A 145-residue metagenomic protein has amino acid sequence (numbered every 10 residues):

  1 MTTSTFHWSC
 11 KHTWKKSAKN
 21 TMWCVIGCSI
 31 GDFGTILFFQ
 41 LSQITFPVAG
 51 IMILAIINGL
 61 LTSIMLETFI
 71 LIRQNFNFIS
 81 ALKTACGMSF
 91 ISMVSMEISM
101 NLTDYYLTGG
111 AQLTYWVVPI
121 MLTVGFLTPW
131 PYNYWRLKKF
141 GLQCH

Functional and structural regions predicted by a protein language model:
M1-H145: Alpha-helical membrane segments of multi-pass proteins
